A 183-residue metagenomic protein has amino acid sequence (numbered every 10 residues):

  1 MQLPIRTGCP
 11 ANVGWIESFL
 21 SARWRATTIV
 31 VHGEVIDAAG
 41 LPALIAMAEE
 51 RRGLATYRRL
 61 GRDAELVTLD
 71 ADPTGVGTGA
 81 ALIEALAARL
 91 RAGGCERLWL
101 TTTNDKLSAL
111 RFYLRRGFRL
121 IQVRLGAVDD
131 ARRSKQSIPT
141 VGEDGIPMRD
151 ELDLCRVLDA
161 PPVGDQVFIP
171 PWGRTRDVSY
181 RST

Functional and structural regions predicted by a protein language model:
M1-A11, L152, L158-W172, S179-R181: Conserved N-terminal entry element of GNAT/NAT acetyltransferase domains
T7-V76, A80-E84, R89, V157-L158 (+1 more regions): Acetyl-CoA-dependent GNAT
D70, G94, G117: Conserved functional loop/turn residues at catalytic and ligand-binding sites
A80, N104-G142: Conserved active-site alpha-helix within GNAT-family acetyltransferase domains
L90-N104, S108: Conserved GNAT acetyl-CoA-binding A-motif
D144-D150: A generic structural micro-feature
